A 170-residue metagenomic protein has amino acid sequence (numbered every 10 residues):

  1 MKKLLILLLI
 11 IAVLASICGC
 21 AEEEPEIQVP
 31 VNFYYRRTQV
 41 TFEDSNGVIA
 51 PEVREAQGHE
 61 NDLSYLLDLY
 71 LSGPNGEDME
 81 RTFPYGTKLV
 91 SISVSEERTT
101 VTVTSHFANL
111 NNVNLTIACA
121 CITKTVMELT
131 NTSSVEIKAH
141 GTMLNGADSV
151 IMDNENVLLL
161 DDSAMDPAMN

Functional and structural regions predicted by a protein language model:
L4-L9, A15, G19-N170: Bimodal "functional hotspot" detector
